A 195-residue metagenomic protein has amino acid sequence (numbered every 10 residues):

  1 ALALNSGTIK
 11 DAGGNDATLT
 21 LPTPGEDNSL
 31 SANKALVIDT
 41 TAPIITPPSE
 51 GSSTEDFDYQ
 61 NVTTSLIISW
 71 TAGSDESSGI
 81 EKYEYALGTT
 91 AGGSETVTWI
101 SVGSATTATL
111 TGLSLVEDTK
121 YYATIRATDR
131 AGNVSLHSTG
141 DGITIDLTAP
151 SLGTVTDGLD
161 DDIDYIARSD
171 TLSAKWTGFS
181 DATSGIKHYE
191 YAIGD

Functional and structural regions predicted by a protein language model:
A1-I44, E50, E55, S78 (+5 more regions): Non-catalytic beta-sheet/beta-sandwich ligand-binding modules that flank or precede catalytic cores
I9, S69-S77, K175-T183: Acidic, Ser/Thr
A42-S52, A149-G158: Proline-enriched interdomain boundary motifs that mark the N-terminal boundary and often initiate the first structured
E55-T63, D161-S169: Short, solvent-exposed loop/linker segments at the N-terminal edge of repeated beta-sheet extracellular domains
T64-I68, D170-A174: Structural beta-strand segments of beta-rich domains
K82-Y85, H188-Y191: Short beta-strand elements bearing conserved aromatic residues within extracellular beta-rich modules
R130-L147: Extracellular fibronectin type III
